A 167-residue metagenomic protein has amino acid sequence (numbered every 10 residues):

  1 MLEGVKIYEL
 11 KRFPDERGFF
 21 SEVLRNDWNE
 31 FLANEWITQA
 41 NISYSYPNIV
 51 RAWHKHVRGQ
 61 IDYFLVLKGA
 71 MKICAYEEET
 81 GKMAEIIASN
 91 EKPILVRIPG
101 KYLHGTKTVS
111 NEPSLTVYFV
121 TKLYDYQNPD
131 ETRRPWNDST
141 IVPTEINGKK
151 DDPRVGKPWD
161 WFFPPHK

Functional and structural regions predicted by a protein language model:
M1-I94, N111-K167: Non-catalytic, conserved peripheral segments adjacent to functional cores
Y102-H104: Recognition helices and adjacent regulatory flanks at domain boundaries
K107-V109: Asparagine-centered strand-capping/turn motif at beta-strand->loop junctions
